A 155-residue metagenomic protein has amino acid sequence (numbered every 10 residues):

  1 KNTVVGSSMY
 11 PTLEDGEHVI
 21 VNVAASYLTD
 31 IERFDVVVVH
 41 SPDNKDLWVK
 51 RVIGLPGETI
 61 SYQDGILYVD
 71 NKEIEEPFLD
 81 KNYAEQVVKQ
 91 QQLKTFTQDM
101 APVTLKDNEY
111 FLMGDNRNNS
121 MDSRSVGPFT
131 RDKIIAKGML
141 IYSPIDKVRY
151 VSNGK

Functional and structural regions predicted by a protein language model:
K1-M9: Aromatic-capped interface at the extracytoplasmic side of an N-terminal signal-anchor transmembrane helix
Y10-K155: Soluble "head" domains of membrane/secretory-pathway proteins
